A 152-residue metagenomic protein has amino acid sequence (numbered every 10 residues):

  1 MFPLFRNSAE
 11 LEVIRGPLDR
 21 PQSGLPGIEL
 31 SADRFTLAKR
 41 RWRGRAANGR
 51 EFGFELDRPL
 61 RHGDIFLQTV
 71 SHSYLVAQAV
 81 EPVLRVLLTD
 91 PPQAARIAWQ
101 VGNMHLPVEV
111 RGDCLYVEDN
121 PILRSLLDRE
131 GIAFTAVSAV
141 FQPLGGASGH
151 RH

Functional and structural regions predicted by a protein language model:
M1-L56: Intrinsically disordered, low-complexity, positively charged segments
M1-S23, V117-H152: Helix-rich terminal scaffold detector
A32-D33, R41-G44, H72-Q78, A98-V108: Short, flexible, solvent-exposed loop/turn segments with mixed acidic/basic and small polar residues
L60-H62, L88-A98: Short amphipathic alpha-helix segments
Y74-L88: Short glycine-/aliphatic-rich beta-strand segments at the starts of folded cytosolic domains
Q100-M104, R111-G112, P121, R129: Conserved "landmark" site that anchors the functional core of diverse proteins
